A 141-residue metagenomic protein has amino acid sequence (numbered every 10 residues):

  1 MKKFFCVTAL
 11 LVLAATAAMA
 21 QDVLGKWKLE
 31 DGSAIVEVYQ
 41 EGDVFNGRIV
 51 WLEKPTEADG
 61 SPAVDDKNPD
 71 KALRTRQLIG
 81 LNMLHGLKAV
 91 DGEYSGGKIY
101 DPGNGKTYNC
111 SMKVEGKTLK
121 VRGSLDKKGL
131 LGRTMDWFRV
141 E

Functional and structural regions predicted by a protein language model:
M1-F4: Positively charged n-region of N-terminal signal peptides that target proteins for export
C6-A9: Sec-dependent N-terminal signal peptides
V12-A20: Sec/Tat signal peptide C-region and signal peptidase I cleavage site
L24, E30-D101, G105-Y108: Central antiparallel beta-sheet cores of small beta-barrel/beta-sandwich binding domains
K28-L29, G129: Structural recognition of beta-strand segments within beta-rich domains
T118, D126-E141: Edge beta-strand at a domain terminus
R122: Ligand-binding face of N-terminal immunoglobulin V-set domains in extracellular IgSF glycoproteins
